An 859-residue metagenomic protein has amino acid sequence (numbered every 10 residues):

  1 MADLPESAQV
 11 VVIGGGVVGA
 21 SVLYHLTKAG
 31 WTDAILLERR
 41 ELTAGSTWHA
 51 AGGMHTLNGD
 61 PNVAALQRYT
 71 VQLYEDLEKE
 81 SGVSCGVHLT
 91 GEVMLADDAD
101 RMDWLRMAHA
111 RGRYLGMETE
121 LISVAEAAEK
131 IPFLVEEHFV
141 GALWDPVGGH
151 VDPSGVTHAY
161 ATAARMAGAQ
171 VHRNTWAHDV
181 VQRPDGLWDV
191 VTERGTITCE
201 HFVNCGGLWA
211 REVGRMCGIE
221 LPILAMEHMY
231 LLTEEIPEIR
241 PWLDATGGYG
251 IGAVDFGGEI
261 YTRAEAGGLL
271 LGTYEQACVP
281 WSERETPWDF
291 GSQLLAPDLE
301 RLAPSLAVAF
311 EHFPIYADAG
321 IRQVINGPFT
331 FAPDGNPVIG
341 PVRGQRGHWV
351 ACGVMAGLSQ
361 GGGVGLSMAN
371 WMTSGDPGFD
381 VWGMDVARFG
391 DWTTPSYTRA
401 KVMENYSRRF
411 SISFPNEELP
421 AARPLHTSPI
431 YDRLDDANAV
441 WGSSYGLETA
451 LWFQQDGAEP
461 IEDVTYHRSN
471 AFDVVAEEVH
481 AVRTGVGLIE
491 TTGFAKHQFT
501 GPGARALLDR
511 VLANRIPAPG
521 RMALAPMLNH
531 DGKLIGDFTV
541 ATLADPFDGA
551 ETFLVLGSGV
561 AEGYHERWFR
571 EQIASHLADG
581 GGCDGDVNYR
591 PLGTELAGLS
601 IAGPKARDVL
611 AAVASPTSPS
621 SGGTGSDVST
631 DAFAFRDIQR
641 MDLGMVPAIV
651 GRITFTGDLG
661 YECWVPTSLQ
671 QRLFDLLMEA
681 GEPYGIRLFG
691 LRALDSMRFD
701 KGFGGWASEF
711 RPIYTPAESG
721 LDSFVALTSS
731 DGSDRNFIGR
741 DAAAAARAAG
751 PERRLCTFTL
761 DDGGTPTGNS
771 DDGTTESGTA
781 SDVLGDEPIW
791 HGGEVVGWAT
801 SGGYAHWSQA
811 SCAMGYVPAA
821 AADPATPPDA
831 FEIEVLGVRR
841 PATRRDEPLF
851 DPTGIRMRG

Functional and structural regions predicted by a protein language model:
L4-V18, I35: Beta1/beta-strand and adjacent pyrophosphate-binding region of the FAD-binding site in flavoprotein oxidoreductases
S21, D179-L295, P304-H312, S396-E418 (+2 more regions): Flavin-dependent oxidoreductases
T27-W48: Glycine-rich FAD pyrophosphate-binding loop
G52-K130, G257-T262, G268, A296 (+2 more regions): Dinucleotide-binding Rossmann-like beta1-alpha1 core, especially the glycine-rich loop that anchors the ADP
D76, E80, D97-A167, H172-R173 (+2 more regions): Flavin (FAD/FMN) cofactor-binding and adjacent substrate-gating region of FAD-dependent oxidoreductase domains
G257, W288-L425: C-terminal catalytic lobe of FAD-dependent flavoproteins
R388-L528, K533: Acidic, proline/glycine-enriched N-terminal capping motif
P415-G442, T449-L451, H467, L543-A550 (+1 more regions): Conserved, structured C-terminal
